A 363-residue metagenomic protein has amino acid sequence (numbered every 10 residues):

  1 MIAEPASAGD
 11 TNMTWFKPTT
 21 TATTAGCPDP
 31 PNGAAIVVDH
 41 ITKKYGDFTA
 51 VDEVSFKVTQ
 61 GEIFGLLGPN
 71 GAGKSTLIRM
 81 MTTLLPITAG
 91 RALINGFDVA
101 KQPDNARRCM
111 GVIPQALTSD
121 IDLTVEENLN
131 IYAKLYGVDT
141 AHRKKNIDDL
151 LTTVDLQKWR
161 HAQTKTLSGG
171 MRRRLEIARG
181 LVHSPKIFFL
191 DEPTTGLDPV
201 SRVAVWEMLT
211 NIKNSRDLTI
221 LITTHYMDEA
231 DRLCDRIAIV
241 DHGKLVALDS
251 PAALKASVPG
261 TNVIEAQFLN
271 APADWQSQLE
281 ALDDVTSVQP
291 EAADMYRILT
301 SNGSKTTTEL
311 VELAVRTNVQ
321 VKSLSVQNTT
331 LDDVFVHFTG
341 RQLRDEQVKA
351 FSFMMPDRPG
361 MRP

Functional and structural regions predicted by a protein language model:
M1-T42, R341-P363: ABC-family P-loop ATPase nucleotide-binding domain
G33-I36, K43-D241, V246-A247: ABC transporter nucleotide-binding domains
E207-S301: ABC transporter nucleotide-binding domain
W275-L282, E309, L313-T317: Generic non-transmembrane alpha-helical segments
V288-P290, V319-Q327: Conserved short beta-strand edge segments in small beta-sheet-based binding/regulatory domains
A293-S301, V326-F338: Short proline/glycine- and acidic-rich turn/helix-capping motifs at secondary-structure junctions
